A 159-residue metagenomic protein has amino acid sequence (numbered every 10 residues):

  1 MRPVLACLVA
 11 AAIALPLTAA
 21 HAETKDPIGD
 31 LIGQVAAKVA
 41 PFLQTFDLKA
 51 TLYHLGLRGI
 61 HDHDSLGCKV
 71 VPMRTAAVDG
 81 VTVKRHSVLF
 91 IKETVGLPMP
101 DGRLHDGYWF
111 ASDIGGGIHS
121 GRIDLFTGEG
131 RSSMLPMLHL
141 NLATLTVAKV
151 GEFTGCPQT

Functional and structural regions predicted by a protein language model:
M1-A6: Positively charged n-region of N-terminal signal peptides that target proteins for export
C7-P16: Bacterial N-terminal signal peptides
T18-H21: Sec/Tat signal peptide C-region and signal peptidase I cleavage site
E23-T159: Solvent-exposed, well-ordered loop and adjacent helix/strand elements within mature globular domains that form
